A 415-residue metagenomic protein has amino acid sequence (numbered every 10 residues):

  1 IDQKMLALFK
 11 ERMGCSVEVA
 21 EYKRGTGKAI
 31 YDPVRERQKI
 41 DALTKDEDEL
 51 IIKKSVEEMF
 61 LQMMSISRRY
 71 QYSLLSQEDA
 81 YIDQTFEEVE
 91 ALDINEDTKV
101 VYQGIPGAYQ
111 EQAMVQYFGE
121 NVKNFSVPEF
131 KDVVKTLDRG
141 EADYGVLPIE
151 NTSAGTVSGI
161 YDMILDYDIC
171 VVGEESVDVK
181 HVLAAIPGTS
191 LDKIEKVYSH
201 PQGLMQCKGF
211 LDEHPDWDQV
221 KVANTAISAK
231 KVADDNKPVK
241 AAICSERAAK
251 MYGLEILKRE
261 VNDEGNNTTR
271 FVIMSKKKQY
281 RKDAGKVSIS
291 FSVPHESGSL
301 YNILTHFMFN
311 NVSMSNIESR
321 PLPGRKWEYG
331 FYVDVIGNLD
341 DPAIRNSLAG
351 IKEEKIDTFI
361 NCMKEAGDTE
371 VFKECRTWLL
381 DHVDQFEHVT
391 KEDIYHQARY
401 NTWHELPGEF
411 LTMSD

Functional and structural regions predicted by a protein language model:
I1-E365, K373, W378, E405-E409: Domain-level signature for soluble enzymes in the chorismate/prephenate branch of the shikimate pathway
C362-L406, F410, S414: Non-catalytic all-alpha helical scaffold/repeat segments
